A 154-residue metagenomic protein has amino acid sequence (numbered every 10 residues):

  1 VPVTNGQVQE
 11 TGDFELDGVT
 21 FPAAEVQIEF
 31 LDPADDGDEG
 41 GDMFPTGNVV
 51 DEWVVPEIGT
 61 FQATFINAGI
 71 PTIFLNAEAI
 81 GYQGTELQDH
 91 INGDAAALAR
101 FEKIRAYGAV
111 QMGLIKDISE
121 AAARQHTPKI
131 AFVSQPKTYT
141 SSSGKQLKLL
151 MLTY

Functional and structural regions predicted by a protein language model:
V1-Y154: Active-site proximal loop and beta-alpha junction motif in alpha/beta enzyme cores
